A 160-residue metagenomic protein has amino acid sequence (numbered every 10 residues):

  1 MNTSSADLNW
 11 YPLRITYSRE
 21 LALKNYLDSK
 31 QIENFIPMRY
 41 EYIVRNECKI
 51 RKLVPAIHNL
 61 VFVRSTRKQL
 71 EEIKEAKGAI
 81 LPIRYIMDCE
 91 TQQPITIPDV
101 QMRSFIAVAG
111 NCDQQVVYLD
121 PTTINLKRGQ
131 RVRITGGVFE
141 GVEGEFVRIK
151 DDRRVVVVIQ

Functional and structural regions predicted by a protein language model:
M1-R128, F146-V147, R154-Q160: Acidic-enriched and Gly/Ser
L126, T135-V142: Short coil-to-beta-strand transition motifs
Q130-V132: Generic structural signal for buried aliphatic residues
I134-G136, I159-Q160: Short acidic, glycine-rich loop/turn motifs
G136, K150-R153: Short, well-ordered alpha-helical segments in soluble proteins
G141-I149: Short beta-strand-centered aromatic/proline hotspots
